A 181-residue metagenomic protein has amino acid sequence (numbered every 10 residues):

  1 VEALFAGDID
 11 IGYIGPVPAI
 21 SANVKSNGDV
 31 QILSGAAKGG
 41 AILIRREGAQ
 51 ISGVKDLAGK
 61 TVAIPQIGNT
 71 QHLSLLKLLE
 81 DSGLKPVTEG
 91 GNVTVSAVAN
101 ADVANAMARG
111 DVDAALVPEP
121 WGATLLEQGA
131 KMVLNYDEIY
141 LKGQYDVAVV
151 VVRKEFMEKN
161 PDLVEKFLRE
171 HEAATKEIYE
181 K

Functional and structural regions predicted by a protein language model:
V1-A97, A106-R109, D113-E119, M132-N135 (+1 more regions): Short, glycine-/small- and polar/acidic-enriched structural segments that line small-molecule recognition paths
V17-P18, E89-N92, S96, A101-K181: Pocket-lining segment of extracytoplasmic ligand-binding domains
